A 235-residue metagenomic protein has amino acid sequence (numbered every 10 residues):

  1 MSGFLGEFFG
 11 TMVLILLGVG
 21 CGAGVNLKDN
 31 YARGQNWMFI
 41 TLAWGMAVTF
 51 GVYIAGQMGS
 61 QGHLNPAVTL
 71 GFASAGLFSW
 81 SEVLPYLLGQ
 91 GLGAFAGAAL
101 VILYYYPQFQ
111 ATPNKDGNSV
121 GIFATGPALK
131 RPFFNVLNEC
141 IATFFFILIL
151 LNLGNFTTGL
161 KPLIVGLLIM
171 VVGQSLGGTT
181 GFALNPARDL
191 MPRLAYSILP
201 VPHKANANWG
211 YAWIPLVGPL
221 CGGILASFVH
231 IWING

Functional and structural regions predicted by a protein language model:
M1-G235: Membrane-interface helix-loop junctions and terminal tails of multi-pass membrane proteins
